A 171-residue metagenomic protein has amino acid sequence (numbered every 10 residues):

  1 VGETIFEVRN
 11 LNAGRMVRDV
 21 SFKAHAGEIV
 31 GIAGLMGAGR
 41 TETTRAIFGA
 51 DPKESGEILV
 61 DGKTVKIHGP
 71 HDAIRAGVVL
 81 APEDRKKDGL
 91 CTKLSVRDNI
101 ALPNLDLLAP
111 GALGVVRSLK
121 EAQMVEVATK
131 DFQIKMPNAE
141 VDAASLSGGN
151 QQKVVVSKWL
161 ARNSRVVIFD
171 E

Functional and structural regions predicted by a protein language model:
V1-E171: Glycine-rich phosphate-binding loops of nucleotide-dependent enzymes
